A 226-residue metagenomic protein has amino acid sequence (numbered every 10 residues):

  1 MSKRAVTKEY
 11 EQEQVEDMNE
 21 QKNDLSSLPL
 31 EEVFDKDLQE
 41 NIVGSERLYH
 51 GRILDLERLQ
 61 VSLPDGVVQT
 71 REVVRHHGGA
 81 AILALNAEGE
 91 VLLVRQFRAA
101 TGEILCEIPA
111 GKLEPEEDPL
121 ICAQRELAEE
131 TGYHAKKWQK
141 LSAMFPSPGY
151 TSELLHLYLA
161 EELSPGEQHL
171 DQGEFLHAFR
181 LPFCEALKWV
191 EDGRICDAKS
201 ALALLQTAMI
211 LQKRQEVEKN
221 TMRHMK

Functional and structural regions predicted by a protein language model:
S2-R4, E13, D17-D37, V67 (+3 more regions): Nudix hydrolase/Nudix homology domain
N19-L28, E32, D37-Q39, R71 (+2 more regions): Conserved Nudix-box catalytic region and its N-terminal flanking loop in Nudix hydrolases and closely related
E40-G44: Loop-helix junctions at membrane interfaces
S45-A81, A87: Acidic, metal-coordinating catalytic segment for phosphate/diphosphate chemistry, firing primarily on the Nudix
G51, A100, S147-Y150: Short glycine/serine/proline-enriched coil/turn segments at secondary-structure junctions
Q69, G78-A81, N86, K112-K199 (+1 more regions): Unchanged
